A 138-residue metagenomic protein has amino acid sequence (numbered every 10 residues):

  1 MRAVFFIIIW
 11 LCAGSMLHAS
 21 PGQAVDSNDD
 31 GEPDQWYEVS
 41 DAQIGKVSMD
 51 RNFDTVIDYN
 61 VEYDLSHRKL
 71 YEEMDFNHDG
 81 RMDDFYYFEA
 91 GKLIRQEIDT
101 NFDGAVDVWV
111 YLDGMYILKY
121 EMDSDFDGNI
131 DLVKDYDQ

Functional and structural regions predicted by a protein language model:
M1-F5: Positively charged n-region of N-terminal signal peptides that target proteins for export
F6-S15: Bacterial N-terminal signal peptides
L17-N28: Cleaved targeting-peptide boundary
V25, M49-N52, E73-N77, E97-N101 (+1 more regions): Beta-turn initiation residues at beta-strand->coil junctions
D29-E32, F53-I57, H78-R81, F102-V106 (+1 more regions): Acidic, glycine-anchored loop motifs typical of Ca2+
W36-D41, N60-L65, F85-A90, W109-G114 (+1 more regions): Aromatic-rich beta-strand edge motifs centered on tyrosine
E38-E73, N77: N-terminal, post-signal-peptide region of Sec/Tat-exported proteins
V47, E72, F85, Q96-I98 (+3 more regions): Beta-strand-dense domains in secreted/periplasmic systems and polymorphic toxin scaffolds
